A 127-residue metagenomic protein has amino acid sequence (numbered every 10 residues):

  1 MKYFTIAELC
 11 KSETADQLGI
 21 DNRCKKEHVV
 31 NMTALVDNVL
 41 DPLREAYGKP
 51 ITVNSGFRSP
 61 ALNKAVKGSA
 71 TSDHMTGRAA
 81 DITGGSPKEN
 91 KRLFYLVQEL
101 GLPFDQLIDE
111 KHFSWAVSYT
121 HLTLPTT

Functional and structural regions predicted by a protein language model:
M1-K2: Short, solvent-exposed beta-strand-terminating loops
T5-V117: Cell-envelope/glycan interface and biosynthesis
K88, T126-T127: A very general structural signal that marks isolated residues within well-ordered alpha-helical segments
T120-T126: Conserved small/polar residues in nucleotide/adenosyl-binding loops
